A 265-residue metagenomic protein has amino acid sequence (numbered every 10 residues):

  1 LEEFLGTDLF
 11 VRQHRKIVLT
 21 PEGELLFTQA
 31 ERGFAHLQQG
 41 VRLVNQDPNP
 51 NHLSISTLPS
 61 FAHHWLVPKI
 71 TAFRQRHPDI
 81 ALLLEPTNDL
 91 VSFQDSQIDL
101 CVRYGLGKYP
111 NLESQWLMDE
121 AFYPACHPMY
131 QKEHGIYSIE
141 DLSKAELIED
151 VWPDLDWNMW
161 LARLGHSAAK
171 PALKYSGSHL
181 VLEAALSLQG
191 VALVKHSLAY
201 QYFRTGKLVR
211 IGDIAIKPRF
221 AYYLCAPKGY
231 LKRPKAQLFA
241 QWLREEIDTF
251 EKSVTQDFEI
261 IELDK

Functional and structural regions predicted by a protein language model:
L1-E2, L208: Conserved amphipathic alpha-helical core elements
E2-L19: A short LG(V/I)-centered, amphipathic sequence patch enriched for acidic residue(s) preceding the LG motif
F4, L26-D47, F250: Alpha-helical linker/hinge and terminal dimerization helices associated with HTH transcriptional regulators
T20-G23, F93, L142, E183-L188 (+2 more regions): Hydrophobic residues within well-ordered alpha-helices
P50-P110, Q256-K265: Central regulatory/effector-binding core of bacterial HTH transcription factors
L83-I148, W152-K174: Acidic, Gly/Pro-rich loop/turn segments at junctions of secondary structure
A168-I211, K217-P218, K232: Hydrophobic hinge/microswitch elements
H196-T205, A215-K265: C-terminal effector-binding regulatory domain of bacterial HTH transcription factors
